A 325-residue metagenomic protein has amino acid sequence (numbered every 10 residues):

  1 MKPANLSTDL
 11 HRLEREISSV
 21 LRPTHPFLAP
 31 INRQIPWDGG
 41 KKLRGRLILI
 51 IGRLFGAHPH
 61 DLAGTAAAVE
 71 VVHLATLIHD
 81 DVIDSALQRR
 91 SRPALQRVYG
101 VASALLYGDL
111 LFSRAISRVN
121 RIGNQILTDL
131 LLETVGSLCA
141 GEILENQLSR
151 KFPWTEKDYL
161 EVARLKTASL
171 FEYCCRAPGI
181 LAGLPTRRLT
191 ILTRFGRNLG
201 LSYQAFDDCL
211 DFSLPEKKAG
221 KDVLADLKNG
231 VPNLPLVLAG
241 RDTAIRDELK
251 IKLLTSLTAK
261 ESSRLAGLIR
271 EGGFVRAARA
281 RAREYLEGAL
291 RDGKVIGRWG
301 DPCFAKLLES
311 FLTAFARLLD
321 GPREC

Functional and structural regions predicted by a protein language model:
M1-C325: All-alpha prenyltransferase/terpene-synthase fold signal
